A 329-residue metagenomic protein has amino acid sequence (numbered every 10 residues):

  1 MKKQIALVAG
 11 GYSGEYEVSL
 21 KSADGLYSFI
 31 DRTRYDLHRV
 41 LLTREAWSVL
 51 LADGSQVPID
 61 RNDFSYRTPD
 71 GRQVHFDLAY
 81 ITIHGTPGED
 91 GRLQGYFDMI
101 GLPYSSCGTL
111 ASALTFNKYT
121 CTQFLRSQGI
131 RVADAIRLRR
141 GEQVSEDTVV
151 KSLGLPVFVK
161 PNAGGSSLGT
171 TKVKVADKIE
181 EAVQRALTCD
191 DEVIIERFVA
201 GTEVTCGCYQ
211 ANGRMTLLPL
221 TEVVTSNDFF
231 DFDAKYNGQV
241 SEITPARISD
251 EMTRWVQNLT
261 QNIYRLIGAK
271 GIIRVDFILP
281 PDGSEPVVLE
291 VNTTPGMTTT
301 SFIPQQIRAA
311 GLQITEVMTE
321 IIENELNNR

Functional and structural regions predicted by a protein language model:
M1-L110, L114-F116, T120, R139-T148 (+1 more regions): ATP-binding N-terminal substructure of ATP-dependent carboxylate-amine bond-forming enzymes
K2-A9, S13, L114-T202, Q257: Active-site nucleotide/adenylate-binding loops and adjacent lid/helix of ATP-dependent enzymes
K3, D250-R329: ATP-dependent carboxylate activation and anion-phosphoryl transfer catalytic cores that bind Mg-ATP to form
D36, P103, R131, E192 (+1 more regions): Residue-level detector of anion-binding/catalytic polar loops
H38-V40, R197, V204-T205, K270-D282: A short glycine-rich, hydrophobically flanked beta-strand micro-motif that places a catalytic Asp/Glu for divalent metal
A52-P58, G95, F230-N237, T293: Short, flexible, mixed-charge acidic loops at enzyme active sites
K174-N258, P281-V287: Phosphate-binding site of ATP-dependent enzymes
